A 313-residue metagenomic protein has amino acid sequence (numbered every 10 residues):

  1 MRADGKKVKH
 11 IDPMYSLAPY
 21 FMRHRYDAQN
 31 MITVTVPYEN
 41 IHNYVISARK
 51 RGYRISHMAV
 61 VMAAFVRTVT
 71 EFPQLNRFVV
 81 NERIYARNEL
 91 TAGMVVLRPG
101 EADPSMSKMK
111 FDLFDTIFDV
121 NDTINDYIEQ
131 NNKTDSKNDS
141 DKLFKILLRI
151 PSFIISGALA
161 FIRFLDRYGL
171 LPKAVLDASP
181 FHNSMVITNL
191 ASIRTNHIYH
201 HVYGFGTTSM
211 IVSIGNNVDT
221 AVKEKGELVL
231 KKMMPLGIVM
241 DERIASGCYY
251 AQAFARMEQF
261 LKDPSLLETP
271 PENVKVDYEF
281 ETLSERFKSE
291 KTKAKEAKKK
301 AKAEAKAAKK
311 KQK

Functional and structural regions predicted by a protein language model:
M1-K313: C-terminal catalytic/motor cores of large multi-domain enzyme assemblies
